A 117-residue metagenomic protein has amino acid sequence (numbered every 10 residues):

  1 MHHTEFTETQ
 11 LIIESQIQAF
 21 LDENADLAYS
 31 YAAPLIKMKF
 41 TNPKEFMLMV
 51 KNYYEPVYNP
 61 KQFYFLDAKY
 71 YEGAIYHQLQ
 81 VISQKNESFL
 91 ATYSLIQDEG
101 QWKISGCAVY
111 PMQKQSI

Functional and structural regions predicted by a protein language model:
M1-D22: Short, low-complexity N-terminal intrinsically disordered segments enriched in polar/charged residues
H3-T7, N24, V57, G73 (+1 more regions): A generic structural signal for ordered alpha-helices
E5, K37, L48, Y53-Y54 (+4 more regions): General N-terminal targeting signals
Q10-L11, S15, A25-Y70: Short solvent-exposed beta->alpha transition segments
D67-I117: Exposed beta-sheet edge and beta->alpha loop/turn motif
